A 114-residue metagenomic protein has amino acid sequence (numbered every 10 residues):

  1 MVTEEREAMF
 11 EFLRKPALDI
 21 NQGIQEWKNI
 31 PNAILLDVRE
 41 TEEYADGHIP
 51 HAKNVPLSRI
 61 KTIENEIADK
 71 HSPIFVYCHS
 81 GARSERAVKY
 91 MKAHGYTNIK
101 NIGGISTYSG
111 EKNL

Functional and structural regions predicted by a protein language model:
V2-A33, T41-S72, A82-L114: Rhodanese-like catalytic fold shared by cysteine-dependent sulfurtransferases and DSP/PTP-type phosphatases
L36: Active-site flanking residues adjacent to catalytic metal/cofactor-binding acidic residues
Y77: Short, surface-exposed ligand- or partner-binding patches at beta-edge/loop junctions that are enriched in aromatics
